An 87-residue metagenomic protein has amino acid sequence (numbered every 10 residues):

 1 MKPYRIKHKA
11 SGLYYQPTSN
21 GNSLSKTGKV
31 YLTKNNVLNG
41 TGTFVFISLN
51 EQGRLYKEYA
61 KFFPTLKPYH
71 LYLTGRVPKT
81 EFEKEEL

Functional and structural regions predicted by a protein language model:
M1-I47, L55: Short aromatic-glycine-(Arg/Gly/Cys) micro-motifs in beta-strand/loop hairpins
L38-L87: Short, mixed-charge low-complexity intrinsically disordered segments
